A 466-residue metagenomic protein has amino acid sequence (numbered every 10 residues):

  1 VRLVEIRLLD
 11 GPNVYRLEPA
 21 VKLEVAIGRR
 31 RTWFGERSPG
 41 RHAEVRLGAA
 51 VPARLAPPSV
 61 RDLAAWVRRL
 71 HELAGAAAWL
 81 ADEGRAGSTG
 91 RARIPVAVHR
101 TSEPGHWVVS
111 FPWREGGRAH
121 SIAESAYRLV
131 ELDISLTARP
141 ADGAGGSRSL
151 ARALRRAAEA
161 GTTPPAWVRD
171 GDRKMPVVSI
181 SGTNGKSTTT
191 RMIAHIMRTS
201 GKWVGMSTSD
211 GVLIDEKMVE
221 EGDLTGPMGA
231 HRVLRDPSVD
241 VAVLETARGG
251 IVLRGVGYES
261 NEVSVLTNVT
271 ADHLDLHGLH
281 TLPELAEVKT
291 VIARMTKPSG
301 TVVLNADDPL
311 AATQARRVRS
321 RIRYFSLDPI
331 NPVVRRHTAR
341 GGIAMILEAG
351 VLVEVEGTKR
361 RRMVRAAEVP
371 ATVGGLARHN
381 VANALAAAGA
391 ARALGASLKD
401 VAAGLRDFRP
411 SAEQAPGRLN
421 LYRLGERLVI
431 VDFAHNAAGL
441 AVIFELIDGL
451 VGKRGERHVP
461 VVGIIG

Functional and structural regions predicted by a protein language model:
V1-T162, A166-W167: N-terminal leader/targeting and accessory segments in enzymes
P165-M218: Walker A (P-loop) phosphate-binding motif
T208, L266-N268, N305, H458-G466: Short beta-strands and strand-loop turn motifs
E220-Y324, P329-R336, E368-T372, A437-A441: Flexible active-site lid/hinge loop adjacent to a nucleotide/diphosphate and Mg2+-phosphate binding pocket
R319-E348, L405-F408, N420: Beta-strand->loop->alpha-helix junctions that form or flank phosphate-binding loops in nucleotide-handling enzymes
I343-E368, R418: Acidic-glycine-rich active-site phosphate/pyrophosphate-binding loop
R362-G466: Nucleotide phosphate-binding/pyrophosphate-handling subdomain across enzymes that bind or process nucleotide phosphates
